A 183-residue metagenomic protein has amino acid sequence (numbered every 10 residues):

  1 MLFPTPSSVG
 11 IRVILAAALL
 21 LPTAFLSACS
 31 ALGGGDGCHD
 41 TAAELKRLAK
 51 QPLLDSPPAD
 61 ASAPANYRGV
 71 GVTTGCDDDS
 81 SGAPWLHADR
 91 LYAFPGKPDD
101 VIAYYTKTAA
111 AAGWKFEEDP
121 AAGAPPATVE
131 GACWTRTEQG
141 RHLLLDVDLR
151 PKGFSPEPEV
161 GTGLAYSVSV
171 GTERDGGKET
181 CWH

Functional and structural regions predicted by a protein language model:
L2-H183: An acidic-aromatic pocket/loop used at catalytic or ligand-binding sites
